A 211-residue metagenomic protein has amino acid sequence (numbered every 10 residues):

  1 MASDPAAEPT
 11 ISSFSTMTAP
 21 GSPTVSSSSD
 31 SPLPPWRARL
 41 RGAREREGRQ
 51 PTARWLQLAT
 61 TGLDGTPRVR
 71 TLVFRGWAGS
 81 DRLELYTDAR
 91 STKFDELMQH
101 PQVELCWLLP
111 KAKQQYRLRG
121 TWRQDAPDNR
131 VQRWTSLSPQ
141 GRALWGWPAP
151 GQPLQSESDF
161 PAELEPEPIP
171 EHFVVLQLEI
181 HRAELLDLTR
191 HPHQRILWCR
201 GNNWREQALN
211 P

Functional and structural regions predicted by a protein language model:
A2-D4, F14-D30, Q114-P211: Charged, gly/pro-rich active-site loop segments
P9-T10: Generic short N-terminal amphipathic or hydrophobic helices
T24-S80, E96: An N-terminal domain-cap segment
P51-T52, L108-L109, G146-A149: A short, aromatic/hydrophobic, helix- or strand-capping loop or linear motif that either lines the entrance/gate
R54-L56, R70, P101, E171-V174 (+1 more regions): Short beta-strand or tight-loop elements that sit immediately N-terminal to catalytic metal-binding acidic residues
T60-D64, W107-K111, D187-R190, R200: Short acidic, glycine-rich loop/turn motifs
L63, R90, A183-L185: Short beta-turn/strand-loop junction motif enriched in small, turn-promoting residues
R75-K113: A short mixed-secondary-structure module that forms the rim of ligand-binding clefts
